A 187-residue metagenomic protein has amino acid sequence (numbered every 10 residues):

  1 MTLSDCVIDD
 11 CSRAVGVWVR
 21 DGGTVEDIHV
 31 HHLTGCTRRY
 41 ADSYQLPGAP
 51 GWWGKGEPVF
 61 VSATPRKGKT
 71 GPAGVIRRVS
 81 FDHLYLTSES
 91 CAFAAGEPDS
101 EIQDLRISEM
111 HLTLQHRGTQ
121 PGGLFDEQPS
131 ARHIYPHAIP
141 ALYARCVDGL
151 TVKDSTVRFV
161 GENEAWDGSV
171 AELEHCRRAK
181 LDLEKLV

Functional and structural regions predicted by a protein language model:
M1-V187: Extracellular/periplasmic carbohydrate-active domains that bind, remodel, or depolymerize complex polysaccharides
